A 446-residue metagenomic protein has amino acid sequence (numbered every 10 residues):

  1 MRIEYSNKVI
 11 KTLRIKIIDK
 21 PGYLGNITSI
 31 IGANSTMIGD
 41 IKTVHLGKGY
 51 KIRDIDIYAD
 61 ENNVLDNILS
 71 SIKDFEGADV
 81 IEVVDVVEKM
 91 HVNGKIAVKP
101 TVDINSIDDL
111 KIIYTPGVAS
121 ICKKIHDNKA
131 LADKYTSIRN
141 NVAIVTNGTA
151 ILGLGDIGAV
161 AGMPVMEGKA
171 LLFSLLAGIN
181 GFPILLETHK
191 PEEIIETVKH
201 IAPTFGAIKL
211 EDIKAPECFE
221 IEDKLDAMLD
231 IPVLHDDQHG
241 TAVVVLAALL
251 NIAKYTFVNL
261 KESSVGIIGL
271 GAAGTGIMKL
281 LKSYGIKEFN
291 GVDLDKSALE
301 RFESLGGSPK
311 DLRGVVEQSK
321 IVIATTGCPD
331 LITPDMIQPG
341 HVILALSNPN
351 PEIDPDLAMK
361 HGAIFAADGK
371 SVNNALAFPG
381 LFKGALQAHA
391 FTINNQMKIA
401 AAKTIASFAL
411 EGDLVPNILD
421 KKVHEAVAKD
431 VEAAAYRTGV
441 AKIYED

Functional and structural regions predicted by a protein language model:
M1-V92: A conserved regulatory-domain signal marking ACT and ACT-like small-molecule sensing domains and adjacent regulatory
I15, I144, G266-I267: Hydrophobic Val/Ile/Leu positions in short beta-strands of Rossmann-like dinucleotide-binding domains
N93-S120, K224: Helix-enriched interaction subdomains in cytosolic or periplasmic regions, typified by TIR/SEFIR signaling/NADase cores
V145-T146, G153-L154, V160-P164, P191-G240: Phosphate/diphosphate ligand-binding glycine-rich loop within oxidoreductases
L152, A159-A177, L229, H235 (+1 more regions): Glycine-rich phosphate/diphosphate-binding loop of Rossmann-like nucleotide-binding domains
D236, S347, E352-E445: Adenosine-phosphate binding glycine-rich loop
L305-A366: Rossmann-like adenosine-cofactor binding region
